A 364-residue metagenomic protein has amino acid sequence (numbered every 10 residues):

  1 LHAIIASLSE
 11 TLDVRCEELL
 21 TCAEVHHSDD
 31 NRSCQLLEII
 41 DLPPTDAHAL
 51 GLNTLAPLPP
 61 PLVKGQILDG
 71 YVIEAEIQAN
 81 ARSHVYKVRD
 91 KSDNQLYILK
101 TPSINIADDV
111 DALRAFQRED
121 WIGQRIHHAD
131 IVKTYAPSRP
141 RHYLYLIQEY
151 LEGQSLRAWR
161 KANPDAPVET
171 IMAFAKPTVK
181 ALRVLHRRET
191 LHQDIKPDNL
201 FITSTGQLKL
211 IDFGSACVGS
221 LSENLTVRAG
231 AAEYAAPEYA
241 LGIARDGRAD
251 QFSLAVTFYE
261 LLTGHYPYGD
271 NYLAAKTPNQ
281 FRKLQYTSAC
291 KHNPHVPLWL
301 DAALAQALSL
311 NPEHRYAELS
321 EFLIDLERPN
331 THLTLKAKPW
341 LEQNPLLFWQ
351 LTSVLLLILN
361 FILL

Functional and structural regions predicted by a protein language model:
I106-R125: AlphaC helix of the eukaryotic protein kinase fold
P137: Activation-segment/catalytic-loop signature of the eukaryotic protein kinase fold
R141-S155: Conserved short submotifs of the Hanks-type protein kinase catalytic core that shape the nucleotide-binding pocket
L156-A166: AlphaC helix of the protein kinase catalytic domain
F174-A175: Activation segment signature within eukaryotic-like protein kinase domains
K180-T190: Protein kinase catalytic-loop region centered on the HRD/HxD motif
Y234-L333: C-terminal lobe helix-coil module of Hanks-type protein kinase domains
